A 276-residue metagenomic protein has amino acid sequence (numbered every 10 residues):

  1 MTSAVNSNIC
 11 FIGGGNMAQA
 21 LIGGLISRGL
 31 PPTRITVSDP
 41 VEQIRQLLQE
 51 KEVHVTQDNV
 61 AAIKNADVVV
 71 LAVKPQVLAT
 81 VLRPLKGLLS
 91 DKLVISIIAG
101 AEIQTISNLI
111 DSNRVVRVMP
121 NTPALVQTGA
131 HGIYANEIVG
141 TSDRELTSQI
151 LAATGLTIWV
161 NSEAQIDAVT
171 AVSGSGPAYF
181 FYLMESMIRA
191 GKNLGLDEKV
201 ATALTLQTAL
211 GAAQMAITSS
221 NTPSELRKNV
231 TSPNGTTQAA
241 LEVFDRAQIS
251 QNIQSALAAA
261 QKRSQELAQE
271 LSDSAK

Functional and structural regions predicted by a protein language model:
M1-Q57, A61, L109, G129 (+1 more regions): NAD(P)+-binding Rossmann beta1-loop-alpha1 motif at the extreme N-terminus of oxidoreductases
T2, L206-K276: NAD(P)-dependent Rossmann-like dehydrogenase/reductase catalytic/cofactor-binding core
I9, V115, Q165-A171, P223-K228: Short pre-catalytic strand/loop immediately N-terminal to key active-site residues, enriched for Gly-Thr
I35, A62, D197-L204, L226 (+1 more regions): Small-residue helix-packing motif on alpha-helices
E42, K51, N59-K64, V68-I133 (+1 more regions): Rossmann-like NAD(P)(H) cofactor-binding subdomain of soluble oxidoreductases
L109-R114, A130-A168, F181-T218, R263: Internal alpha-helical scaffold of NAD(P)-dependent oxidoreductase catalytic cores
